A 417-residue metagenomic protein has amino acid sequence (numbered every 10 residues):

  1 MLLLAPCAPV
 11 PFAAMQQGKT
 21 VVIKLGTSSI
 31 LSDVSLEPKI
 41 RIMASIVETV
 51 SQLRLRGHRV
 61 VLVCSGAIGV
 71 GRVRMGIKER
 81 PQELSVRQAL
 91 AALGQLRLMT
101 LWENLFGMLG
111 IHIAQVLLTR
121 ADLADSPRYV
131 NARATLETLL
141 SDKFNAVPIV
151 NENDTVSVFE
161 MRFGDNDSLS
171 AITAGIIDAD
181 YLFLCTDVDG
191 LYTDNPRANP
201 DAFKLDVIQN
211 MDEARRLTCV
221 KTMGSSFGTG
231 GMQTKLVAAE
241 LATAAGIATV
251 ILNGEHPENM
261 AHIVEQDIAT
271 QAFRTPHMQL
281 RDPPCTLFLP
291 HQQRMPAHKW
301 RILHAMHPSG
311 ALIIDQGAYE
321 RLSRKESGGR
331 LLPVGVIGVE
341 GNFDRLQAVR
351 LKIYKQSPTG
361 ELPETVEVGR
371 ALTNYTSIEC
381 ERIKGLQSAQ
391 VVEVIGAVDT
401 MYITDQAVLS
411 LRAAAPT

Functional and structural regions predicted by a protein language model:
L2-T417: C-terminal catalytic "cap/lid" subdomain
